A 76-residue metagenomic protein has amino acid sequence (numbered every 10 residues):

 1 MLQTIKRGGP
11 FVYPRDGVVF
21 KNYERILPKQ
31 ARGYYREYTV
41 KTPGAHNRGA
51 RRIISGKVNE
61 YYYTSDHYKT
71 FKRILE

Functional and structural regions predicted by a protein language model:
K6-E76: Functional cores of ribonucleases/endoribonucleases
